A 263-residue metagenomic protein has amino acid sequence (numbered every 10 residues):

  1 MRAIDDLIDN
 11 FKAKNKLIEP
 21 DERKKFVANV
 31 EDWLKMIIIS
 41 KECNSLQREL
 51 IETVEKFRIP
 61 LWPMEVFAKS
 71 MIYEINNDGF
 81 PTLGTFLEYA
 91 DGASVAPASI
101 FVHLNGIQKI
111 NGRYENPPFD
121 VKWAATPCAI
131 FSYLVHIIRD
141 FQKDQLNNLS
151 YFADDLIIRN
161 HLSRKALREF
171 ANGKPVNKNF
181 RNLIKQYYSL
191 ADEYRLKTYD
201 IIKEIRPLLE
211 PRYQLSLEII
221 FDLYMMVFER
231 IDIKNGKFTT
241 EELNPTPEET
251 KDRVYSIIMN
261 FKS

Functional and structural regions predicted by a protein language model:
M1-S132, Q142-S263: Catalytic cores of Mg2+-dependent Asp-rich isoprenoid enzymes
